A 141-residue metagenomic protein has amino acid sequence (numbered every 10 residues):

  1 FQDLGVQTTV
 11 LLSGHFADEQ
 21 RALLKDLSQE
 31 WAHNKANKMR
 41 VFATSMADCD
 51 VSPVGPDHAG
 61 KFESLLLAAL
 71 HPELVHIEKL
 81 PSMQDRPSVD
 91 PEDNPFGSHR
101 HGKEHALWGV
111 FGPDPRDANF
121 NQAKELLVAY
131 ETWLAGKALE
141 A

Functional and structural regions predicted by a protein language model:
F1-V10, G14-A141: Extended, histidine- and acidic-residue-enriched regions that form the cofactor-binding/catalytic faces
